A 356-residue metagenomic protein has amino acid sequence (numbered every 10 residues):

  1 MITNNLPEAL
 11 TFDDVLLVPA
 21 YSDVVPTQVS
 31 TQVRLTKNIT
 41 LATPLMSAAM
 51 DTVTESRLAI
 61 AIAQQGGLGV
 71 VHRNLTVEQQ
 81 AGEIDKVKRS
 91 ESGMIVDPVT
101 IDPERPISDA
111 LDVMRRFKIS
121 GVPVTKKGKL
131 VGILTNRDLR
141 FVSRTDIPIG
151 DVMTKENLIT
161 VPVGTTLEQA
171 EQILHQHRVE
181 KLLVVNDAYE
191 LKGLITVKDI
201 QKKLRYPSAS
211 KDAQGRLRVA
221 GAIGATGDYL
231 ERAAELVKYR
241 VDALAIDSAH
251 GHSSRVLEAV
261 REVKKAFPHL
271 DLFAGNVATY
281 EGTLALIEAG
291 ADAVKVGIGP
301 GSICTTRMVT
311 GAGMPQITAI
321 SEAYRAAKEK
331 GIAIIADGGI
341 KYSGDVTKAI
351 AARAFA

Functional and structural regions predicted by a protein language model:
M1-T36, Q64, L68: Conserved, well-structured core domains of diverse proteins
T27, T76-D85, V142-S143, E190-S210 (+4 more regions): Active-site-adjacent beta->alpha loops and helix N-cap segments on the catalytic face of soluble alpha/beta enzymes
T27-L41, A48-M50, Q79-R116, V124-T125 (+5 more regions): Bateman/CBS regulatory modules and CBS-like beta-alpha motifs in cytosolic regions of diverse proteins
T40-S47, G93-P98, D212-A222, V263-A278 (+2 more regions): Short beta-strand/loop segments at the ligand-binding rim of alpha/beta enzyme cores
R57-I60, E231-K238, L272, A278-V296 (+1 more regions): Catalytic cores of alpha/beta
V70-N74, T100-I101, G121-P123, T160-P162 (+6 more regions): Catalytic beta/alpha-barrel core
V71-T76, I119, P123, K129-T145 (+4 more regions): Short beta->alpha transition motifs characteristic of CBS
A293-I298, S302-A356: Catalytic alpha/beta core domains of metabolic enzymes, predominantly
